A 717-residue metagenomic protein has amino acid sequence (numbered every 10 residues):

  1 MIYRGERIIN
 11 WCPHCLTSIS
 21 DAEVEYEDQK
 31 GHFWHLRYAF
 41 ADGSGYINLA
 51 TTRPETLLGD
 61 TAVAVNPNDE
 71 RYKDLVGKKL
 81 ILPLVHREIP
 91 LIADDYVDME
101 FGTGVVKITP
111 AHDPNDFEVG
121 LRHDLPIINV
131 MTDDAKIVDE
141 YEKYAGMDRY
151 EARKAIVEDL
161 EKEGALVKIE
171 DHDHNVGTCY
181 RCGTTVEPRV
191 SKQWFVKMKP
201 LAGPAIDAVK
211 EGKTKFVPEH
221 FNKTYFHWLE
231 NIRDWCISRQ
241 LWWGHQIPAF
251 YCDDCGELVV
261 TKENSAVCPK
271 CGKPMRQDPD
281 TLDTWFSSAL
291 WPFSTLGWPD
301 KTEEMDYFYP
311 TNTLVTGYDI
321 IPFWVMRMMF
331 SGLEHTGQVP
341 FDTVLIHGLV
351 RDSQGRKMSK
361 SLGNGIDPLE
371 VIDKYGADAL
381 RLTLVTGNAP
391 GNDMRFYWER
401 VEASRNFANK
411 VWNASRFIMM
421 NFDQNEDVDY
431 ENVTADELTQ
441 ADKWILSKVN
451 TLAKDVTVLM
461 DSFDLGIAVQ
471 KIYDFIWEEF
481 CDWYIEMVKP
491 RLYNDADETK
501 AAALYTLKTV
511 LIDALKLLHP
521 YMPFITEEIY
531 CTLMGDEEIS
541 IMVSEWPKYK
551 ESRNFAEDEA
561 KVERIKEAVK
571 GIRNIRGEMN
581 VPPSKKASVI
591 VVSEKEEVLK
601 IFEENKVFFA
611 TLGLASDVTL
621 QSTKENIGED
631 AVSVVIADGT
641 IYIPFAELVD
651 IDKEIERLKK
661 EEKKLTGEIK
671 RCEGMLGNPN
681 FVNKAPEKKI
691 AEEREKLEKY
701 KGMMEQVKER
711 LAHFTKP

Functional and structural regions predicted by a protein language model:
M1-D134, P204, A208-S238, V267-G272 (+5 more regions): NTP-handling and nucleic-acid-processing catalytic cores
M1-Y46, L57, F101-D254, K273 (+8 more regions): Residue patterns forming the tRNA-binding/recognition surfaces of aminoacyl-tRNA synthetases and related DALR
H35, H227-F286, L290, E334-A377 (+2 more regions): Feature 926 captures the class I aminoacyl-tRNA synthetase adenylation module centered on the KMSKS loop
I47-T51, T56-G59, V63-V65, L91 (+10 more regions): Short hydrophobic-aromatic micro-motifs
A50, T56, V63, D74 (+11 more regions): Short conserved micro-motifs on helix faces and helix-strand junctions that flank and scaffold key functional residues
L121, I127, G332-Q338: Active-site palm subdomain of RNA-directed nucleic acid polymerases
F308-D319: A short glycine/serine-rich beta->alpha loop
W324-E334: Short Ser/Thr-interspersed hydrophobic loop/turn segments at strand-loop and sheet-helix junctions that line or gate
